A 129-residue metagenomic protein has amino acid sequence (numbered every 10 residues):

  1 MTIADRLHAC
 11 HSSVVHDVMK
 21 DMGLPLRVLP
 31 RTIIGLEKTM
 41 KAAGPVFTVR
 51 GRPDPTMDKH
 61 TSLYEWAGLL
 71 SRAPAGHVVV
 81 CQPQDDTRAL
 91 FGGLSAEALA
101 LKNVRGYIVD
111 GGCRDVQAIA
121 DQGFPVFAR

Functional and structural regions predicted by a protein language model:
M1-R129: Feature captures the catalytic cores and cofactor-binding loops of soluble hydro-lyases/lyases that act on carboxylate
